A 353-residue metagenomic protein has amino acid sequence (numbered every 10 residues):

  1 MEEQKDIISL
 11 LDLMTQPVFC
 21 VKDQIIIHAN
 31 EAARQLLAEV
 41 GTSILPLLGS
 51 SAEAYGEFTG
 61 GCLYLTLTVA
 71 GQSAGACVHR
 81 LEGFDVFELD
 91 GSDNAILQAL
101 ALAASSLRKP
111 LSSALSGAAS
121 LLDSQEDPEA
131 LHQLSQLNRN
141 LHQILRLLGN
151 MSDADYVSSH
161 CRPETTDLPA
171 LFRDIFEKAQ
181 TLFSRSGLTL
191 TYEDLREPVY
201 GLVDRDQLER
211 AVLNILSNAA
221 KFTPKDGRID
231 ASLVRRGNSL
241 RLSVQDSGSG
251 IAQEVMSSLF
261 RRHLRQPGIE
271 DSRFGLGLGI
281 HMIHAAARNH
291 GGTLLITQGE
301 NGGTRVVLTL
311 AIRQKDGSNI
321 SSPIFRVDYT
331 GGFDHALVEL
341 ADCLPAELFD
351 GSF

Functional and structural regions predicted by a protein language model:
E2-E31, A101-S105: Sensory modules in modular signal-transduction proteins
Q136-L147: Short alpha-helical segment of the dimerization/phosphotransfer core of two-component systems
Y156-R162, Y200-V203: Conserved micro-motifs of the catalytic ATP-binding
E164, T189-V199: Conserved catalytic submotifs in the C-terminal HATPase_c
D246: Acidic ATP/Mg2+-coordinating residue in the GHKL
I251-L264: Short conserved segment of the HATPase_c
R288-D342: C-terminal end segment of the histidine kinase catalytic
